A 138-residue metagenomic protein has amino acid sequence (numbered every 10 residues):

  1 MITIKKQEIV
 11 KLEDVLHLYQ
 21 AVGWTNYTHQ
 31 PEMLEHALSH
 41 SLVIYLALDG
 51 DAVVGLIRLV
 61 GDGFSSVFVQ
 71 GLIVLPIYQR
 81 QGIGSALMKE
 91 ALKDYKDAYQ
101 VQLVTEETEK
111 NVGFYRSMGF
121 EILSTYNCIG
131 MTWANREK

Functional and structural regions predicted by a protein language model:
M1-T28, Y126-N127: Short amphipathic alpha-helix that is part of the acyltransferase structural core
E35-L46, Y99-Q100: A short helix-loop-beta-strand connector motif used in the catalytic cores of GNAT acetyltransferases and, in some
L46, A52-G61, S65-I73: Conserved beta-strand in the GNAT
Y78, G82-L87: Conserved acetyl-CoA pyrophosphate-binding loop and the N-cap/start of the following alpha-helix in GNAT-like
M88, E109-N111, M131-W133: Short glycine/proline-centered loop/turn elements that form peptide/ligand docking sites
D94-E106: Conserved GNAT acetyl-CoA-binding A-motif
E107-C128: Conserved active-site alpha-helix within GNAT-family acetyltransferase domains
